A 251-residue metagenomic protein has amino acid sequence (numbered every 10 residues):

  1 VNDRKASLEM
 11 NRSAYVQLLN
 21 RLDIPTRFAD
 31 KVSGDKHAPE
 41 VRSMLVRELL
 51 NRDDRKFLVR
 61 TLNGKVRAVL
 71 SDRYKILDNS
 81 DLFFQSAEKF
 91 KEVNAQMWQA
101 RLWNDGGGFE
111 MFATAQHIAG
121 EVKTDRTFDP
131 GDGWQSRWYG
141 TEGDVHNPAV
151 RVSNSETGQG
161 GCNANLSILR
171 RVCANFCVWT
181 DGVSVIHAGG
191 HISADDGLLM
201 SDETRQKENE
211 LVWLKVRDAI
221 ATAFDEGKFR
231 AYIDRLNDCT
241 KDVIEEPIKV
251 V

Functional and structural regions predicted by a protein language model:
V1-Q85, V93-N94: Feature for intrinsically disordered/low-complexity regulatory segments and propeptides
I76-V251: Intrinsic disorder/low-complexity polar-acidic segments
